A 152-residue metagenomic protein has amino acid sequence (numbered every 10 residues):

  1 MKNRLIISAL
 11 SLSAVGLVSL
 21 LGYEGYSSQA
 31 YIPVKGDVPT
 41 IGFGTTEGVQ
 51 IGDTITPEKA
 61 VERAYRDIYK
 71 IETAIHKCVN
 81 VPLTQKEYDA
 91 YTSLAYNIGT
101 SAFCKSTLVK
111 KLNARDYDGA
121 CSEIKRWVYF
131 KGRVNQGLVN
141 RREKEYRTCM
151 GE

Functional and structural regions predicted by a protein language model:
M1-V38, T45-E72, P82, S101-E152: Long, amphipathic alpha-helical surface segments
L20, E87-Y96, E123-K125: Short alpha-helical scaffolding segments that buttress acidic/His motifs in well-ordered protein cores
T40-G42, S93: Soluble periplasmic/extracytoplasmic beta-strand elements of cell-envelope proteins
A74-K77, N97, S101: Amphipathic alpha-helical interaction surfaces
N80-E87: Structural motif
